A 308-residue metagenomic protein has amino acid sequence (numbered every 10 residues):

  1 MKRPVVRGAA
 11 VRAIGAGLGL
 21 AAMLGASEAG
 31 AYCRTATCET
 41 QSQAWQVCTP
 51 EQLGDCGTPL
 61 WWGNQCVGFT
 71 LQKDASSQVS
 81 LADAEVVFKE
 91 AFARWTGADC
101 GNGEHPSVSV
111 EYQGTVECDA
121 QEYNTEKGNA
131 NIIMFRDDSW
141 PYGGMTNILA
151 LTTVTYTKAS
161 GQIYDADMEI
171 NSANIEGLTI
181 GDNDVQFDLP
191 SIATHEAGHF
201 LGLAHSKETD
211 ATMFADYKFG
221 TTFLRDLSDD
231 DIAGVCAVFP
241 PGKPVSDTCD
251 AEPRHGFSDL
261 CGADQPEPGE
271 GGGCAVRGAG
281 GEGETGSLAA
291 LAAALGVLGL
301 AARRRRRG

Functional and structural regions predicted by a protein language model:
M1-V11: N-terminal secretory signal peptides that target proteins for export/translocation
R12-G25, A293-V297: Bacterial N-terminal signal peptides
G25-D83, Y142-Q162, P244-S258, G262-P266: Disordered inhibitory propeptide/activation segment of secreted metzincin zinc metalloprotease zymogens, centered on
Y32, Y156-D188, F200, A204-A275: Metalloprotease/metallohydrolase-associated module, dominated by Zn2+-dependent proteases
C38-T40, A44, A84-T194, F200: Metzincin-family zinc-dependent endopeptidase catalytic domain
R277-A290: Juxtamembrane/start-of-transmembrane alpha-helix segments at the extracytoplasmic/lumenal side of membrane anchors
S287-R305: A cross-kingdom C-terminal cell-surface attachment/processing module
